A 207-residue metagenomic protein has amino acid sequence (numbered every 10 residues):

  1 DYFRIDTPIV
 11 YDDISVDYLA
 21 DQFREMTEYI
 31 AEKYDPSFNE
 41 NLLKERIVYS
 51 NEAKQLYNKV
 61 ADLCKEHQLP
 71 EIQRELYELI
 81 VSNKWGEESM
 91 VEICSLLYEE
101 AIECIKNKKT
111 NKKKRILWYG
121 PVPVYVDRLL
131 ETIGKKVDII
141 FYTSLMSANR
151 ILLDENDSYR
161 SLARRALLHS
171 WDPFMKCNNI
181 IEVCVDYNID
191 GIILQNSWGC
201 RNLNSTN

Functional and structural regions predicted by a protein language model:
D1-K33, S37-E40, V137, Y142-N207: Trp/Phe/Arg-rich N-terminal binding region typifying the photolyase-homology
A20, R24, E28-L152: A charged, amphipathic alpha-helical module
